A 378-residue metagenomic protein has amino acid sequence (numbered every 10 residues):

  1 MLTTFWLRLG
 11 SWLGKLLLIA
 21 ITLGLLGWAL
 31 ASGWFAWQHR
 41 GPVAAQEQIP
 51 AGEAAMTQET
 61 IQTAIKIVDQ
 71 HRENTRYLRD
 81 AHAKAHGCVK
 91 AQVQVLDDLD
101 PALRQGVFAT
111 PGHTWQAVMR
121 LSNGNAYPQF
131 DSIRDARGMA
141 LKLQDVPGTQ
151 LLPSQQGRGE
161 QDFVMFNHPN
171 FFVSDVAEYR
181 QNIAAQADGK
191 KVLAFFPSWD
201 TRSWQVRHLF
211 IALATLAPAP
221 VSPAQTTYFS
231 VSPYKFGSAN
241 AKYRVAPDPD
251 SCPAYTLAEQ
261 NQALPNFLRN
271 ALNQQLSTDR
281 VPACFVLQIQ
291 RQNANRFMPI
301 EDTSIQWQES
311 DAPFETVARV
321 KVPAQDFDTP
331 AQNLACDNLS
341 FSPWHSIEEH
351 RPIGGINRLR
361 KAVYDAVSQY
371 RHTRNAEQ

Functional and structural regions predicted by a protein language model:
M1, L13, F285-I289: Generic low-polarity alpha-helical segments
M1-L2, W37: Short, aromatic- and cysteine-enriched interfacial helices/patches that mediate contacts at lipid membranes
T4-L25: N-terminal Sec-pathway targeting helices
A29-Q378: Active-site-adjacent core segments of small-molecule enzymes
